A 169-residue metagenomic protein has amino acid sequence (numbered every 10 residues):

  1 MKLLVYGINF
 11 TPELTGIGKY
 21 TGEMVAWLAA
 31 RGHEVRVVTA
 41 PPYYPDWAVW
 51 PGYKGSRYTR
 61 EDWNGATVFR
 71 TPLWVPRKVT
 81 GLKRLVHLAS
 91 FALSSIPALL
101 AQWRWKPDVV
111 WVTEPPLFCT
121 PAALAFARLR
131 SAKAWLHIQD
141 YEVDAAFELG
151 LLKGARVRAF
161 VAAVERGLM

Functional and structural regions predicted by a protein language model:
M1-N64: N-terminal subdomain of nucleotide-sugar transferases
I8, P12, P76-K83, W105-K106 (+1 more regions): Acceptor-binding helix/loop patch of EC 2.4 sugar-transfer enzymes, predominantly nucleotide-sugar-dependent
I17, L88, A92, V157 (+1 more regions): Conserved donor sugar-nucleotide recognition element shared by glycan-biosynthetic enzymes
G22, A26, A30, P97-A101 (+1 more regions): Short, well-ordered alpha-helices that flank and scaffold nucleotide-derived cofactor binding pockets
T39-Q102: A conserved catalytic-core segment of Leloir-type glycosyltransferases
S56-W63, P121-A134: Short amphipathic alpha-helices and their capping/turn segments at secondary-structure boundaries
T67-R70, A98-C119, A132-H137: Short N-terminal targeting/anchoring amphipathic segment
L100, F118-P121, A125-R130, R156-M169: Membrane-proximal helix-turn-helix segments that form the acceptor-binding/catalytic region of lipid-linked
